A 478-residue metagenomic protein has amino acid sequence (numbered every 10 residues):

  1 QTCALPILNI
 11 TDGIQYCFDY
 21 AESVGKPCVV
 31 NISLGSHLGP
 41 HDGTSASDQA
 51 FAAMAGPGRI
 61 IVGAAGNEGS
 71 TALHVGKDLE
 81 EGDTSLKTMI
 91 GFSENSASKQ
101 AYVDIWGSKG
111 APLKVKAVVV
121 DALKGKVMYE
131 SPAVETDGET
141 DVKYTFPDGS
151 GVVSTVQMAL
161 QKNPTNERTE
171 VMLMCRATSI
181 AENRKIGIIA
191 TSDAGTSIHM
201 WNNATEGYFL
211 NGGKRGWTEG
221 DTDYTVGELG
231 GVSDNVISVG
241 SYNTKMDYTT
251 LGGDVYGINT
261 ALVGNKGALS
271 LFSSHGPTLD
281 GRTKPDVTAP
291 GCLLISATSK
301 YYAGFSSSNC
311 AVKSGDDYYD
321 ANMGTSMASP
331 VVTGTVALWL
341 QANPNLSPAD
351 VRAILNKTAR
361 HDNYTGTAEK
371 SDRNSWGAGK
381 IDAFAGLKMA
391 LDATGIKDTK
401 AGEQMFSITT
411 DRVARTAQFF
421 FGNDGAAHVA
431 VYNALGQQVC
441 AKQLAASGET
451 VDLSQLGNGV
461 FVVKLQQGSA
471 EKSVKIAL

Functional and structural regions predicted by a protein language model:
Q1-L391: Loop-rich non-cytosolic ectodomains and luminal regions
K397-L478: C-terminal outer-membrane/trafficking sorting elements
